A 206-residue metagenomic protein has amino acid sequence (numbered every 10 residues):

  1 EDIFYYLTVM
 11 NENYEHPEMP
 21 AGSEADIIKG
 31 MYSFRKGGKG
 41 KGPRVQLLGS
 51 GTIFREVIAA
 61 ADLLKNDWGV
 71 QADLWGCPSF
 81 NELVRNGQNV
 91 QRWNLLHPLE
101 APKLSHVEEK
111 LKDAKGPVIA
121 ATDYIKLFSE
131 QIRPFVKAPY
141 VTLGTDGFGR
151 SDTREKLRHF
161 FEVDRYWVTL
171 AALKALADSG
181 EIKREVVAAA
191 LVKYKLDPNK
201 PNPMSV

Functional and structural regions predicted by a protein language model:
E1-V206: Thiamine diphosphate
